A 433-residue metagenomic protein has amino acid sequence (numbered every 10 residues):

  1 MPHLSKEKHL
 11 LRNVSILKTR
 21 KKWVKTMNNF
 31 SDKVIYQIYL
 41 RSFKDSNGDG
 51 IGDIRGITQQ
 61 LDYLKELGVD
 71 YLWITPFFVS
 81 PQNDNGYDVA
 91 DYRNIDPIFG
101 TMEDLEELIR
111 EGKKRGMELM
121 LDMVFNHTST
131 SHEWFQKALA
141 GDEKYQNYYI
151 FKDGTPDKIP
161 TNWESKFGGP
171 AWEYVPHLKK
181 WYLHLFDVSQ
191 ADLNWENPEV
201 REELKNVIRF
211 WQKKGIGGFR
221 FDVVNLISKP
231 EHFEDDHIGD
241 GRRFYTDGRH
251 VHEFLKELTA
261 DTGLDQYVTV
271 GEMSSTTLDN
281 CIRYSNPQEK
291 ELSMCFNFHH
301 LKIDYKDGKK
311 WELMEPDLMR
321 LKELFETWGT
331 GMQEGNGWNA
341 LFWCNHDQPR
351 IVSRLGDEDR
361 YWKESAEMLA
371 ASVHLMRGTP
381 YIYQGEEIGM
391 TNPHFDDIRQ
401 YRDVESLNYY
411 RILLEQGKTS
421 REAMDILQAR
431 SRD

Functional and structural regions predicted by a protein language model:
I16-T26: Short, Lys/Arg-enriched N-terminal segments with co-localized hydrophobic residues within the first ~10-30 amino acids
M27-R209, K213, L226-D279, P287: Acidic/aromatic-lined carbohydrate-recognition and catalytic surfaces of CAZymes acting on diverse glycans
L72, F219-F221: Hydrophobic residues within beta-strands of alpha/beta enzymes
L119, F219, Y383-Q384: Residue-level marker for buried hydrophobic side chains located in beta-strands that build the well-ordered beta-sheet
T130-N162, L255, T259-D433: Conserved alpha/beta catalytic core and glycan-binding cleft of carbohydrate-active enzymes
